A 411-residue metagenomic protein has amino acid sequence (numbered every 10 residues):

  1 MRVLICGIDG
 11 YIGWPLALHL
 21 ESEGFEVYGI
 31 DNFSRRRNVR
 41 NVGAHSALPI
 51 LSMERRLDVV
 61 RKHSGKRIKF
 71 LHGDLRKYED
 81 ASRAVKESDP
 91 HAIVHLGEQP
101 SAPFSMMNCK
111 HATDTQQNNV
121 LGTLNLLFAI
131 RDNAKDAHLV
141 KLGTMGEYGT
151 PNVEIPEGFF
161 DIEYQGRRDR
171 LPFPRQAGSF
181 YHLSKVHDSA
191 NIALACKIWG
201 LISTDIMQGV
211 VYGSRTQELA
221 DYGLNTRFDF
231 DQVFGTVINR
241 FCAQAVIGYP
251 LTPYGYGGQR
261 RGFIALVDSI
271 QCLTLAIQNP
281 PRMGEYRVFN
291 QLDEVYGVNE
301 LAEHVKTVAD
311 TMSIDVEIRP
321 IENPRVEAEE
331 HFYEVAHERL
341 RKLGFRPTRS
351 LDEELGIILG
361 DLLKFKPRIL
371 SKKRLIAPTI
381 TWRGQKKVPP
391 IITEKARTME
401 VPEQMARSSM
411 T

Functional and structural regions predicted by a protein language model:
M1-S214, W382, E394-K395, M399-T411: N-terminal Rossmann-like NAD(P)+-binding domain of SDR-like oxidoreductases, especially those catalyzing
S22, A245-T411: C-terminal substrate-binding subdomain of Rossmann-fold SDR/epimerase-dehydratase oxidoreductases
R76, N118-L121, S179, L183 (+5 more regions): Residue-level signal for the nucleotide or nucleotide-sugar donor/cofactor binding architecture
E87, L96, Q244-A245, A276: Conserved catalytic core of Hanks-type protein kinase domains
T123, L127, I192, I238 (+2 more regions): Short-chain dehydrogenase/reductase
V186, I198-L201, V211-N239, Y249 (+3 more regions): Glycine/proline-rich active-site loop of Rossmann-fold NAD(P)-dependent oxidoreductases
H187-A195, V237, F241, L301 (+1 more regions): Hydrophobic alpha-helix immediately C-terminal to the catalytic Tyr-X-X-X-Lys motif of short-chain
